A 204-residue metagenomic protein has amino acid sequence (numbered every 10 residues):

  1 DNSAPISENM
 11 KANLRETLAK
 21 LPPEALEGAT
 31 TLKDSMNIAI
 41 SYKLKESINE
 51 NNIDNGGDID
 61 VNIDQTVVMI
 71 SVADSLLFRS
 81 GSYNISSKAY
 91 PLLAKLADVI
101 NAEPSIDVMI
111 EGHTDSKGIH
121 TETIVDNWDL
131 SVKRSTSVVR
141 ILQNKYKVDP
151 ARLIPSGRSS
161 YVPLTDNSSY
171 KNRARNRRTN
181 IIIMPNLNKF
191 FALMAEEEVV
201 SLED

Functional and structural regions predicted by a protein language model:
D1-I106, P185-D204: Periplasmic peptidoglycan-binding/tethering modules of Gram-negative envelope proteins
S80-K95, E103, T114-D204: Periplasmic OmpA-like peptidoglycan-binding domain that tethers envelope proteins to the cell wall
